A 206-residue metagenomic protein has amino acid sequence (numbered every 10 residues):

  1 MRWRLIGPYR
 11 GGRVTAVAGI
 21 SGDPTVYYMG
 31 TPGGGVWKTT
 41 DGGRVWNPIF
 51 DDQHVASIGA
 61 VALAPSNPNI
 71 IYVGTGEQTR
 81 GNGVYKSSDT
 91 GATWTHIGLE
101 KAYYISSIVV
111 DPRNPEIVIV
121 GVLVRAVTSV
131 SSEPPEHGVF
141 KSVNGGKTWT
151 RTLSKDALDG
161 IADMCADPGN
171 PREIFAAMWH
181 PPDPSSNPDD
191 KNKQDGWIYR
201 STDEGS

Functional and structural regions predicted by a protein language model:
M1-S206: Beta-propeller blade termini and top-face loops
